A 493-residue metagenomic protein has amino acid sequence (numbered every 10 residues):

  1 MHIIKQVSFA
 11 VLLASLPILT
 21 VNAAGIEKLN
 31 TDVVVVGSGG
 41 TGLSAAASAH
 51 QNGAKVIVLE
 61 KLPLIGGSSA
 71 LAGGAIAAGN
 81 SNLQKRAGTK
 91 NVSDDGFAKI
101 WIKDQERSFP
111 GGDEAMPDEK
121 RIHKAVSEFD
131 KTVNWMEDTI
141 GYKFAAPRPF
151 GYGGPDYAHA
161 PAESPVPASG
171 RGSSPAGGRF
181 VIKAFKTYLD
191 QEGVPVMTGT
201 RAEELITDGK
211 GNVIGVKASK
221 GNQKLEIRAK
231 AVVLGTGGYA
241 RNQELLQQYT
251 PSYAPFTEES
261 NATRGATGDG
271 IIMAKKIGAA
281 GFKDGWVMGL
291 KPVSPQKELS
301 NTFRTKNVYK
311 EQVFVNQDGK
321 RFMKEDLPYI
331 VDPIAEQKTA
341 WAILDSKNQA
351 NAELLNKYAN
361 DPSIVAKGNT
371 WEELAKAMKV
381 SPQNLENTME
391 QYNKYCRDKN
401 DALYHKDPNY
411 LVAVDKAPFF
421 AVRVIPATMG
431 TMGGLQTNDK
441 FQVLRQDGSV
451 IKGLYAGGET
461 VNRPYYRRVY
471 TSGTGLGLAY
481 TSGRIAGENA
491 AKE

Functional and structural regions predicted by a protein language model:
E27-T41, I57: Beta1/beta-strand and adjacent pyrophosphate-binding region of the FAD-binding site in flavoprotein oxidoreductases
Q51-A72: Glycine-rich FAD pyrophosphate-binding loop
L71-I102: N-terminal glycine-rich dinucleotide-binding loop that anchors FAD/FMN and/or NAD(P) in oxidoreductases
S93-Y157, K367-L385, Q391: Rossmann-like flavin
I122-Q223, Q243-E244, S294, C396-K416: Conserved redox-cofactor binding core of oxidoreductases
E204, N384-P464, R468: A glycine-rich dinucleotide-binding beta-alpha-beta segment and adjacent secondary-structure elements that constitute
K220-Q223, I227-V293, L476, I485: Glycine-rich loop(s) and the adjacent beta-strand/alpha-helix scaffold that form part
I271-P382: An anion/pyrophosphate-binding glycine-rich loop and adjacent beta-alpha core in soluble alpha-beta enzymes
